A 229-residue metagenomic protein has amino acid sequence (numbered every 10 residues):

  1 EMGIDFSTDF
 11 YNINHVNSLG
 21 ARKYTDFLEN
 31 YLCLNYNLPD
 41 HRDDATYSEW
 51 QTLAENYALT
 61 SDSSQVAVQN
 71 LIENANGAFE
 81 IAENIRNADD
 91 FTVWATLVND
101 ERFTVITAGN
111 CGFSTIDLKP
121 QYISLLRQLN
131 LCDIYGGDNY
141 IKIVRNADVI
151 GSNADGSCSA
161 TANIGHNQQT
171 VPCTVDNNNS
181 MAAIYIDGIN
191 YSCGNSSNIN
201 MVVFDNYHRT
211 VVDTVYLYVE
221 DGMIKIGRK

Functional and structural regions predicted by a protein language model:
E1-F79: Extracellular glycan-modifying ectodomains
Q69-K229: Short acidic-hydrophobic catalytic motif
